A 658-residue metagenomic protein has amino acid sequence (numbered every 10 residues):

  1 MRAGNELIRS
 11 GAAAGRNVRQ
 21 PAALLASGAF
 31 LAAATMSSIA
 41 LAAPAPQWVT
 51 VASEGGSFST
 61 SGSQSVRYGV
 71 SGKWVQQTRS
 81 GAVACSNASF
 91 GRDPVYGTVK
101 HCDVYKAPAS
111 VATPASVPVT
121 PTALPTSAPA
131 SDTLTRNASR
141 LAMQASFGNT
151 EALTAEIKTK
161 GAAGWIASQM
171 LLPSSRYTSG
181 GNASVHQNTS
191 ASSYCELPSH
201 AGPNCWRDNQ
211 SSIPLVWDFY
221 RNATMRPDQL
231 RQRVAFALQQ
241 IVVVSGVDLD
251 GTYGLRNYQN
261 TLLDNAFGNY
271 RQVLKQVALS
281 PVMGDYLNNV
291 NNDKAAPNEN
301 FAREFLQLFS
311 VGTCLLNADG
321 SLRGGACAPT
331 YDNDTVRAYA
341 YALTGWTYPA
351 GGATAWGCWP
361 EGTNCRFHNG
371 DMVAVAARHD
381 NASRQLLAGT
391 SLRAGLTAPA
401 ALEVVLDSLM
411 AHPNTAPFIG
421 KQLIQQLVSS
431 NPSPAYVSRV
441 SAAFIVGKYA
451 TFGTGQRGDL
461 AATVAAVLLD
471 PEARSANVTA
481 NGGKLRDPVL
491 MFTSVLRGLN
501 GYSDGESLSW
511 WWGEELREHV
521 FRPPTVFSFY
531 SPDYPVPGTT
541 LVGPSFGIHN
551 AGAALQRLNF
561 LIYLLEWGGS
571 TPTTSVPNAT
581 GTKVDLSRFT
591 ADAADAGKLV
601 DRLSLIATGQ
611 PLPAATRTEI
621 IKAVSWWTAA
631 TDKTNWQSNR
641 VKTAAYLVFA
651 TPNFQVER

Functional and structural regions predicted by a protein language model:
M1-R19: N-terminal secretory signal peptides that target proteins for export/translocation
T35-S37: N-terminal signal peptide c-region/cleavage motif recognized by signal peptidases
A43-P108: Extracellular, modular beta-sheet/disulfide-rich ectodomains of secreted and cell-surface proteins
A109-T126: Ser/Thr/Gly/Pro-rich low-complexity, disordered linker/stalk segments of secreted and cell-surface proteins
S139-S146, H412-A416, G420-L460, A465-R658: Flexible, low-complexity segments enriched for small/polar residues
E151-N265: N-terminal accessory alpha/beta regions
H186-Q187, C195-P203, R207-D208, S212-Y220 (+3 more regions): Active-site substrate-binding loop specific to GH73 endo-beta-N-acetylglucosaminidase modules in bacterial autolysins
